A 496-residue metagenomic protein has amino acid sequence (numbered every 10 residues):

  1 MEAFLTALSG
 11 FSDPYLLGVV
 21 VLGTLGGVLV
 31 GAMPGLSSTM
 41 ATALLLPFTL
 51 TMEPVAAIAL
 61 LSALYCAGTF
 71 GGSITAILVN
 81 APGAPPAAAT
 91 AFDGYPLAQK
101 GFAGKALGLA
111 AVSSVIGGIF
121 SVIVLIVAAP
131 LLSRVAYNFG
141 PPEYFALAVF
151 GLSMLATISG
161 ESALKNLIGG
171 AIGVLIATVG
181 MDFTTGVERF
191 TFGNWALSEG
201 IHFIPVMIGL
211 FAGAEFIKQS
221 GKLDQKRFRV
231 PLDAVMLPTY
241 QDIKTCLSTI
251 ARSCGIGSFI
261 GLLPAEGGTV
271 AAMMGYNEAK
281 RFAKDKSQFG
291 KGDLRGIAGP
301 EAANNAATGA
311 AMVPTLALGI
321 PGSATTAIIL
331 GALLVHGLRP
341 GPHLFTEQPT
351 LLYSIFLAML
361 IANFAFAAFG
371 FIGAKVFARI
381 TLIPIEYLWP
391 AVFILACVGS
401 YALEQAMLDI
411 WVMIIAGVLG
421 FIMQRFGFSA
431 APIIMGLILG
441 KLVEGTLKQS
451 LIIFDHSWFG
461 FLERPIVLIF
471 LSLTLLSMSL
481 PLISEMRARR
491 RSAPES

Functional and structural regions predicted by a protein language model:
M1-A57, P130, Y137, E188-D293 (+5 more regions): Helix-loop-helix hairpins and the membrane-proximal interhelical loops of multi-pass alpha-helical transport proteins
T24-S38, G68-N80, L155-G160, C254-E266 (+3 more regions): Transmembrane alpha-helix interface/packing and boundary motifs in multi-pass membrane proteins, characterized by
L29-T39, I77-A88, F120-V124, I260-T269 (+4 more regions): Short helix-coil transition sites and intra-membrane helix breaks within transmembrane domains of multi-pass
S38-P47, L61, A76-P96, V127 (+7 more regions): Re-entrant/interfacial helical elements at transmembrane boundaries that shape and gate the permeation pathway
V55-A59, P96-S113, K284-G296, A327 (+1 more regions): Membrane-interface alpha-helices at helix entry/exit sites of multi-pass transporters
Y65-A76, G83, D293-L318, G322 (+1 more regions): A structural-propensity feature for long, helix-poor, extended segments
C66-G71, V112-V124, L132, I176 (+3 more regions): Membrane-embedded alpha-helical segments of transport systems, primarily multispan ion/solute transporters
G108-D224, V335-R489: Membrane-embedded alpha-helical modules
